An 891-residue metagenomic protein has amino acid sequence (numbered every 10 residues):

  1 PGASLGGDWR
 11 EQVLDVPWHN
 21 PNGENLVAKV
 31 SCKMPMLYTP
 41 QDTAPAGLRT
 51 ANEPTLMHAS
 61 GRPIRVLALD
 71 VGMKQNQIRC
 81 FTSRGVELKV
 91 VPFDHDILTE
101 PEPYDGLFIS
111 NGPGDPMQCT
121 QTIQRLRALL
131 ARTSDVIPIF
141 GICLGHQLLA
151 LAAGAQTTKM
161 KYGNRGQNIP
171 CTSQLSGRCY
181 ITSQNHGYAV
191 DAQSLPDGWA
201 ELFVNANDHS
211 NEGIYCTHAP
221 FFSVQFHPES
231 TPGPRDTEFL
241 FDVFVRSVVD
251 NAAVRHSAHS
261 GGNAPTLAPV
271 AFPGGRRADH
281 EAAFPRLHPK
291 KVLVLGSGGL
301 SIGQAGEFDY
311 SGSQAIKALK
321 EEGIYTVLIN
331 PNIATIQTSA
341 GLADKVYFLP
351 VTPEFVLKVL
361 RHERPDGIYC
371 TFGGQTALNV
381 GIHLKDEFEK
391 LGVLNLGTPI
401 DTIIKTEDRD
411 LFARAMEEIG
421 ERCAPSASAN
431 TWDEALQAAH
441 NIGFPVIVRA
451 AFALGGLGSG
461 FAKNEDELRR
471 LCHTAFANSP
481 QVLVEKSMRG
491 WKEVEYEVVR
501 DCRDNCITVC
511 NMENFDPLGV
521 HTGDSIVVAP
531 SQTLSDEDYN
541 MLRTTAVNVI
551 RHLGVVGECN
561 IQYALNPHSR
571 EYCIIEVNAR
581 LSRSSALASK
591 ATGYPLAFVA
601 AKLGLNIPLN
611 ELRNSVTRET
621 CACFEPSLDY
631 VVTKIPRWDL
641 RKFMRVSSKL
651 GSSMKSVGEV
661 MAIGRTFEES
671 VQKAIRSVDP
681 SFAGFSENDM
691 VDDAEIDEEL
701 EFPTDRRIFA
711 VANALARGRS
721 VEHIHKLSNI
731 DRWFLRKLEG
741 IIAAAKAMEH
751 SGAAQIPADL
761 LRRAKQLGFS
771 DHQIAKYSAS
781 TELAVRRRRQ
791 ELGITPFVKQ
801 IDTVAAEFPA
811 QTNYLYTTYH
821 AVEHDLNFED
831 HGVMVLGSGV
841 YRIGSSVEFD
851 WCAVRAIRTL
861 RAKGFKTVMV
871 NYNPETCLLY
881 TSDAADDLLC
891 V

Functional and structural regions predicted by a protein language model:
P1-E100, P116, P228-P273, R277: RNA-binding accessory domains that recognize and position tRNA/RNA substrates
R65, V71-Q124, A128-L129, V840-Y841 (+1 more regions): Phosphate-binding active sites in nucleotide-utilizing proteins
P101, D105-G106, S110-I181, G187-A189 (+1 more regions): Cysteine-nucleophile active-site neighborhood
G177-A219: Catalytic beta-strand/loop cores that center a nucleophilic Ser/Cys/Thr and support acyl-enzyme chemistry
N185-G187, F226-G233, N578-A588: Glycine-rich phosphate/pyrophosphate-binding beta-alpha loops
P265, F284, K290, D309 (+18 more regions): ATP-dependent carboxylate activation and anion-phosphoryl transfer catalytic cores that bind Mg-ATP to form
T338, K390-S459, V870, T876-S882: A conserved helix-loop-beta module that forms one wall/lid of the active-site cleft in ATP-utilizing catalytic domains
Y880-D883, D887-V891: Single conserved hydrophobic/aromatic residue that forms the stacking wall/gate of nucleotide- or nucleobase-binding
